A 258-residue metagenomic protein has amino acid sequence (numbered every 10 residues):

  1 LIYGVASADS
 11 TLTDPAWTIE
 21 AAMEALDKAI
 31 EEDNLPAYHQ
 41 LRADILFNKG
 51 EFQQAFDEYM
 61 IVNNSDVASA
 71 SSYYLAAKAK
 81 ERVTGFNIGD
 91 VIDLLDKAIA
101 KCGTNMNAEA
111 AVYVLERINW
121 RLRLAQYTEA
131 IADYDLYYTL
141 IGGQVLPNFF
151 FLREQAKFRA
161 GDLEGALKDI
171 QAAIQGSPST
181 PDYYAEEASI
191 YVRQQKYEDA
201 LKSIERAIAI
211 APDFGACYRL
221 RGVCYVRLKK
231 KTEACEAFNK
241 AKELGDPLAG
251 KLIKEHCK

Functional and structural regions predicted by a protein language model:
I2-V5, N48, R82-T84, R123 (+4 more regions): Register position in tetratricopeptide repeats
K28-A29, I61-V62, K97-A98, Y137 (+3 more regions): Canonical positions in the second alpha-helix
E31-E32, S65, K101-N105, L140-G142 (+3 more regions): Structural marker of alpha-solenoid helical repeat scaffolds
L35-P36, S69, N105, A110 (+4 more regions): Residue-level recognition of tetratricopeptide repeat
R227, K231-K258: Terminal, low-structured helical/coil segments at or just beyond the last alpha-helical repeat
